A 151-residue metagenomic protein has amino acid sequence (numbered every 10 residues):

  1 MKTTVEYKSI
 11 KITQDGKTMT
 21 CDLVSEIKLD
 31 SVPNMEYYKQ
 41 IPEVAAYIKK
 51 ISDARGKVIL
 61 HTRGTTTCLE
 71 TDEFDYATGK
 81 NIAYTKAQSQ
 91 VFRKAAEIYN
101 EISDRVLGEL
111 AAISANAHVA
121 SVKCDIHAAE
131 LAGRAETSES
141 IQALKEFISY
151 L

Functional and structural regions predicted by a protein language model:
M1-Y150: Catalytic phosphate/metal-binding cores of nucleic-acid and nucleotide-processing enzymes, i.e., regions that mediate
